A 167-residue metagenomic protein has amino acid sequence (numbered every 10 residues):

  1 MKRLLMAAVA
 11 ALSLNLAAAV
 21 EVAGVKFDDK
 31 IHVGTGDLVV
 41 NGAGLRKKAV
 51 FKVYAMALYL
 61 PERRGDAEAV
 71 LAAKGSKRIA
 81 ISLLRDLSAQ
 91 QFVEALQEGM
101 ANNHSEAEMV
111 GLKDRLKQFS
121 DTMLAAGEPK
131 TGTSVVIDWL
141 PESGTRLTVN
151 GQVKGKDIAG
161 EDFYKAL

Functional and structural regions predicted by a protein language model:
M1-L4: Positively charged n-region of N-terminal signal peptides that target proteins for export
A7-N15: Bacterial N-terminal signal peptides
A19-A73: N-terminal secretory signal peptides
G24-F27, W139-S143: A short, compositionally biased
R64-E142: Mid-length scaffold segments of soluble, non-membrane domains
V149-G151: Short strand-turn-strand beta-turns centered on an Asx-Gly dipeptide
V153-L167: Flexible glycine-rich active-site/ligand-binding loops centered on an Asp-His dyad
